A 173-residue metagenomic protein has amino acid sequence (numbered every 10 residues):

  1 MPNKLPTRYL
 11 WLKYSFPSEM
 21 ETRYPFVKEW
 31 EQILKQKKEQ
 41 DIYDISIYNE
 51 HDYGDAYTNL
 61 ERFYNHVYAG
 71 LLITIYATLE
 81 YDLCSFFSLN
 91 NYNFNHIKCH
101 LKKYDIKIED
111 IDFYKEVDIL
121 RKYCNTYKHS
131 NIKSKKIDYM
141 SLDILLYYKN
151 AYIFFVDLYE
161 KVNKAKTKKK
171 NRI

Functional and structural regions predicted by a protein language model:
M1-A69, I119-K122, S134-I173: Extended intrinsically disordered or low-complexity regions, especially N/C-terminal cytosolic tails and loops, rather
H66-L142, F154-N163: Flexible secondary-structure boundary motifs
